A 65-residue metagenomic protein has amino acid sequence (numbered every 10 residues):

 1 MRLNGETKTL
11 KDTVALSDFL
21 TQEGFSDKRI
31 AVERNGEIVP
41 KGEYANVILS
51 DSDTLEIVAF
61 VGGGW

Functional and structural regions predicted by a protein language model:
M1-W65: Ubiquitin-like/PB1-type beta-grasp interaction modules and other compact soluble beta-rich domains
